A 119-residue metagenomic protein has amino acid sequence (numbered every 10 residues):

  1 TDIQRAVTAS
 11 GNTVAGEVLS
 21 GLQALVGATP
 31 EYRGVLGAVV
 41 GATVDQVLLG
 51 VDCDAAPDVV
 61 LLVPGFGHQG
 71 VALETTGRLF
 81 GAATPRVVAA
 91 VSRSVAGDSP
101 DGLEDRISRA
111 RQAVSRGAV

Functional and structural regions predicted by a protein language model:
T1-I3, Q46, H68-G70, V95-D98: Short, small-residue-enriched loops and turns at beta-alpha junctions that line or gate enzyme active sites
T1-V39, D58: Conserved anion-binding
I3-T8, L49-D52, L73-T75, S99-D101: Short, well-ordered secondary-structure micro-motifs
A15-L19, Q23, L49, L73 (+1 more regions): Generic structural signal for well-ordered alpha-helices, preferentially at hydrophobic/aromatic core positions
Q23-P30, L49-A56, R111, S115: Surface-exposed amphipathic alpha-helices with a cationic face
A24-V26, H68-G70, V91-A96, A118-V119: Short C-terminal domain-edge/linker segments immediately following a structured domain
A38, A42-A90: A C-terminal functional module that forms or caps the active site or interfaces directly with catalytic machinery
T75-R86, G97-V119: C-terminal helical cap(s) of enzyme catalytic domains, especially alpha/beta-barrels
